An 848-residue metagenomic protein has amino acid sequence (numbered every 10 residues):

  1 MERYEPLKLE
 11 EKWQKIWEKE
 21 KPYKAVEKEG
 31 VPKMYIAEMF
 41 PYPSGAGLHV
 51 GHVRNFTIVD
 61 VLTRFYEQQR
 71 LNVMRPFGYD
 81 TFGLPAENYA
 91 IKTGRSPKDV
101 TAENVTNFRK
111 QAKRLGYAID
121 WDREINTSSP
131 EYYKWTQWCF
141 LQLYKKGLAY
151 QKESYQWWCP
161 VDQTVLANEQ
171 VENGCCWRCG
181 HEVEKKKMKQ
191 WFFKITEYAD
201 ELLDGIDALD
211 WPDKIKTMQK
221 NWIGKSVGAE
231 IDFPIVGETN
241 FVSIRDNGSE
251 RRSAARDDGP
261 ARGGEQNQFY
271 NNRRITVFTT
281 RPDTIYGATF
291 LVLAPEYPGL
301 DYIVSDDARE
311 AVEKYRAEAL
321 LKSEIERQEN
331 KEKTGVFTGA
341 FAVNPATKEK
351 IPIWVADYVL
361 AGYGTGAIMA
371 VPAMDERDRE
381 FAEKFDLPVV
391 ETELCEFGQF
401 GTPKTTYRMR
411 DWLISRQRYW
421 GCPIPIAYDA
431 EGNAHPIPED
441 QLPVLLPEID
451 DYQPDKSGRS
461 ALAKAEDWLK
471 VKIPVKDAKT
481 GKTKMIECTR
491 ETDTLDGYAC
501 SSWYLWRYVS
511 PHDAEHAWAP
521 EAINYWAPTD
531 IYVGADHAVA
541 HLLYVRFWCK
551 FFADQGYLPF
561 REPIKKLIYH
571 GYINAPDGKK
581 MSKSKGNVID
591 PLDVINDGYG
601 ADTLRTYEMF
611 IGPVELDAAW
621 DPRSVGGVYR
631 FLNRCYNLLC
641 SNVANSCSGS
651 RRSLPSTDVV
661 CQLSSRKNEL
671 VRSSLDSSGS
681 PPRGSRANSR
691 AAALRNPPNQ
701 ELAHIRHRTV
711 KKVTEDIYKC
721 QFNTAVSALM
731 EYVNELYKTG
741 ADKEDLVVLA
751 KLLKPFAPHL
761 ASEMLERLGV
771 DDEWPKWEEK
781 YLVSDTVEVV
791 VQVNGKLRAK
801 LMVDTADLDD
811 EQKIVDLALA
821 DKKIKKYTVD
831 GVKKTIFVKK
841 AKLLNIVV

Functional and structural regions predicted by a protein language model:
M1-G78, E131-W135, Q190-G237, N272-I303 (+7 more regions): Structured secondary-structure scaffolds
Y89-N104: A charged helix-plus-loop insertion that forms the helical arch/lid used to bind and gate nucleic-acid substrates
N107-Q156, D450-P454, S460: A broadly conserved sequence feature marking short terminus-proximal activation segments in nucleic acid-centric
L148-A199, D429, C488: Cys/His-rich short segments
E238-T239, S243-Y270, A644-N645, G649-A691 (+1 more regions): A cross-taxon signal for low-complexity, glycine/charged-rich
P388-E393: Short hydrophobic alpha-helical runs that function as membrane-insertion/retention elements
P622, G626, C720, S727 (+4 more regions): C-terminal low-complexity, glycine/proline- and small-hydrophobic-enriched intrinsically disordered tails that act as
A750-V770: Catalytic cores of secreted or luminal carbohydrate-active enzymes
